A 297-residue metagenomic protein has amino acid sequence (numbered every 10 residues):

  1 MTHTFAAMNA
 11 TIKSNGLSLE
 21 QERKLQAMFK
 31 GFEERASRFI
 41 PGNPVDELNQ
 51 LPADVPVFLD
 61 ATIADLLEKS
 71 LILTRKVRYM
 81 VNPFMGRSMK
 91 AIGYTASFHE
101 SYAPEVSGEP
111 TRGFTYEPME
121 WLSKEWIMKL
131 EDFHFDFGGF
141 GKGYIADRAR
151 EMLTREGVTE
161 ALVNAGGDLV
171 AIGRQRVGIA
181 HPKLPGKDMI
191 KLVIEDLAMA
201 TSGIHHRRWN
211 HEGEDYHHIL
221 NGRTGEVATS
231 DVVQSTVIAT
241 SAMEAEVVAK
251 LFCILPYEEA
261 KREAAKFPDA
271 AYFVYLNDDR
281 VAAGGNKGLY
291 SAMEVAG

Functional and structural regions predicted by a protein language model:
M1-G297: Mature catalytic core of soluble alpha/beta enzymes
